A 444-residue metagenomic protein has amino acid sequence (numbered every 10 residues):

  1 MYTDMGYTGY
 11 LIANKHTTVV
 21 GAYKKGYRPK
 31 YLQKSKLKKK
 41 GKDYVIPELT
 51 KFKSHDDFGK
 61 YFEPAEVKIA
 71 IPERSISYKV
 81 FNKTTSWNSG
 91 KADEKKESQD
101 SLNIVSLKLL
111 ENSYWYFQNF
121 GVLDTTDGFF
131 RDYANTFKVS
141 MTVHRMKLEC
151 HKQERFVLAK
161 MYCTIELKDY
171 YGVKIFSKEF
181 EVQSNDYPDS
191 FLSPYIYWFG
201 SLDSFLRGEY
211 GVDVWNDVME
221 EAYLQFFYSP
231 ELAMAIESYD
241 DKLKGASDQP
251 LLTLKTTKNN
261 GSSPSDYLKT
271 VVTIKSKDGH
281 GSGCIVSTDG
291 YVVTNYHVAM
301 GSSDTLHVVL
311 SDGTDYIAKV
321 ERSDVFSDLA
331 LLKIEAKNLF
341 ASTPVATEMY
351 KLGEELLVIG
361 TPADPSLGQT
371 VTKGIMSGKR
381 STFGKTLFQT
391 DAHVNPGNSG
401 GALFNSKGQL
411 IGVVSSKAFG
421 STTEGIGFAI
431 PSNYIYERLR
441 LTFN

Functional and structural regions predicted by a protein language model:
Y2-V19, K25, M300: Short Pro-Gly-centered beta-turn/loop motif in secreted/extracellular proteins
K15, G21-K24, Q33-W115, A235-K255 (+1 more regions): A structural "domain/chain start" motif
K39-G41, E94-S101, Y171-F227: Short secondary-structure boundary motifs at beta->alpha junctions and helix caps
G128-S190: Surface-exposed short loop/turn segments
D203-P264, L306, A318, S327 (+4 more regions): C-terminal cap/linker of serine protease catalytic domains
K258-G261, D266-D289, T314-I317, G400 (+1 more regions): A conserved glycine-rich beta-strand in the N-terminal activation segment of trypsin-fold
G279-H280, T288-Q369, G384-L387: Conserved active-site neighborhood of the chymotrypsin/trypsin-like protease fold
C284-I285, H393-V414: Catalytic nucleophile loop of clan PA
